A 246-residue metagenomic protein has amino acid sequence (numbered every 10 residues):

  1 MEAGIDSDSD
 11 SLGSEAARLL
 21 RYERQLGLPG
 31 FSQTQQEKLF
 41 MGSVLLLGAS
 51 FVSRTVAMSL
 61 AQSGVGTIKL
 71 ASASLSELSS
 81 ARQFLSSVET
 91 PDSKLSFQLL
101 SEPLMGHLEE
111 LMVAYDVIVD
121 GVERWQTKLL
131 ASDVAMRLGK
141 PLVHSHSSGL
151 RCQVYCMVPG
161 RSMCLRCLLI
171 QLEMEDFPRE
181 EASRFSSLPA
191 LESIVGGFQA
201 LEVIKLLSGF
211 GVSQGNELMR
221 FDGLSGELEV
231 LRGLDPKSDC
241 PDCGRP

Functional and structural regions predicted by a protein language model:
M1-P246: Adenine nucleotide-associated cytosolic modules
